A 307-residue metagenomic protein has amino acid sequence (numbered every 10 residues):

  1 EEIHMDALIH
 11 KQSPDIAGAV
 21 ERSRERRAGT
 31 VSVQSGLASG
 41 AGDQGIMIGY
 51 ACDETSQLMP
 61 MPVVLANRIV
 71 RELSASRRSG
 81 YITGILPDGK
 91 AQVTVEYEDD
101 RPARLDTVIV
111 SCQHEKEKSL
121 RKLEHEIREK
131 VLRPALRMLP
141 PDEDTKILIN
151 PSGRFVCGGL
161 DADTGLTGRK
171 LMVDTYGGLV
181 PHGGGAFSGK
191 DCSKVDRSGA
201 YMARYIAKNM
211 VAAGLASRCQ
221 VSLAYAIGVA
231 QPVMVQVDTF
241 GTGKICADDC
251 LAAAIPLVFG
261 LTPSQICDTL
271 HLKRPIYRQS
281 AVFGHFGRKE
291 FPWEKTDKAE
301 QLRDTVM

Functional and structural regions predicted by a protein language model:
E1-C157, V282, G287-L302: Glycine-rich, mobile lid/loop segments that gate access to catalytic sites or pores
I3, A91, R169-L171, V233-V235: Change "...and in nucleic-acid phosphodiester-cleaving endonucleases..." to "...and in nucleic-acid processing enzymes
I9-Q12, Y97, G153, L179 (+2 more regions): Acidic, glycine-rich active-site loops and adjacent beta-strand->loop/helix elements that engage anionic groups
Q57-M61, L65, S198, M210-R218: Phosphate-handling active-site elements
E72, E117-G214: Glycine-rich anion/phosphate-binding loop at the beta-strand->alpha-helix junction
V95, C112, T175, T239-G241: Flexible glycine-/small-residue-rich
A103-S111, L179-S188, V229-V237: Short acidic (Asp/Glu) and glycine-rich catalytic loops that position anionic groups and cofactors
R218, A226-M307: Internal helix-turn-beta structural module
